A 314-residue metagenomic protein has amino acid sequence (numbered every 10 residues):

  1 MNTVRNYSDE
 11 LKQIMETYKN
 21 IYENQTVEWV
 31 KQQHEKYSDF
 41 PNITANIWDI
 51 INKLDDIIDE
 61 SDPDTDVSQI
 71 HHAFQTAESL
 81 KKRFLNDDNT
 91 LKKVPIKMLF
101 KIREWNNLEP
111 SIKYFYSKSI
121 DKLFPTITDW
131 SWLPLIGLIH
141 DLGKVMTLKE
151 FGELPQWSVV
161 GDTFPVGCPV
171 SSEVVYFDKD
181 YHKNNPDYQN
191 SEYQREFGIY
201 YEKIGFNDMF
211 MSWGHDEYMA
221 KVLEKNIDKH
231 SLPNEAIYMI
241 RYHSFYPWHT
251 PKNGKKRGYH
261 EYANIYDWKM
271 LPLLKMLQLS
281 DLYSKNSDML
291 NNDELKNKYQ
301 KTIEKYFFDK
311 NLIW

Functional and structural regions predicted by a protein language model:
M1-Q13: Extreme N-terminal leader/anchor segments
N6-D9, Q25, P41-A45, D49 (+2 more regions): Alpha-helix boundary/N-cap detector
Q13, W29-Q32, N46-K53, E235 (+3 more regions): Exposed alpha-helical structural elements
Q13-E35, D39-I43: N-terminal pre-domain segments of enzymes
H34-H71, Q75, G198-F206: Active-site flanking loop/helix segments enriched in acidic
I57, L108, S280-Y283, K305 (+1 more regions): Surface-exposed polar/charged interaction patches
V67-L295: Divalent metal-dependent catalytic cores for phosphoryl transfer on phosphate-bearing substrates
K296-W314: C-terminal helix/juxtamembrane-tail motif
